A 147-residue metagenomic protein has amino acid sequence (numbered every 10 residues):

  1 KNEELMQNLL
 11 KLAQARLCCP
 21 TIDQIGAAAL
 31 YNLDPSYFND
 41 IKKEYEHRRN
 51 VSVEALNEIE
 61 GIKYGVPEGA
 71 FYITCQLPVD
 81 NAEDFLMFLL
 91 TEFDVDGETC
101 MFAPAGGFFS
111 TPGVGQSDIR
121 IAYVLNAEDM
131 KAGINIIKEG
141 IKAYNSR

Functional and structural regions predicted by a protein language model:
K1-R147: PLP-dependent class I/II
